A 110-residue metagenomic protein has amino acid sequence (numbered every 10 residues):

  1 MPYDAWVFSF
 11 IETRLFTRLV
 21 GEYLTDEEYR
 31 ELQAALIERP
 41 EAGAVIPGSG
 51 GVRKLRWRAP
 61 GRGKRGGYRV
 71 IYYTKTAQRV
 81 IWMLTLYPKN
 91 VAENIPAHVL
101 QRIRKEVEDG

Functional and structural regions predicted by a protein language model:
M1-E27: Arg/Lys-rich, positively charged N-terminal/basic patches that mediate binding to nucleic acids
F8, E27, G66, I95-H98: Charged, alpha-helix-enriched surfaces in structured cytosolic catalytic cores of large nucleotide-utilizing machines
S9, R53, E93: Residues that recognize and position ribonucleotide moieties
E12, L32, G51-R53: A generic structural signal for short beta-strands and their flanking turns/coil linkers
L15, L24-A44: Compact soluble domain cores
L19, A35, I103-E106: Residues that form generic nucleotide/phosphate-binding pockets
G43-T85: Basic/aromatic recognition patch in beta-strand/loop cores that engages polyanionic ligands
T74-G110: Enriched for short, Lys/Arg-rich terminal
